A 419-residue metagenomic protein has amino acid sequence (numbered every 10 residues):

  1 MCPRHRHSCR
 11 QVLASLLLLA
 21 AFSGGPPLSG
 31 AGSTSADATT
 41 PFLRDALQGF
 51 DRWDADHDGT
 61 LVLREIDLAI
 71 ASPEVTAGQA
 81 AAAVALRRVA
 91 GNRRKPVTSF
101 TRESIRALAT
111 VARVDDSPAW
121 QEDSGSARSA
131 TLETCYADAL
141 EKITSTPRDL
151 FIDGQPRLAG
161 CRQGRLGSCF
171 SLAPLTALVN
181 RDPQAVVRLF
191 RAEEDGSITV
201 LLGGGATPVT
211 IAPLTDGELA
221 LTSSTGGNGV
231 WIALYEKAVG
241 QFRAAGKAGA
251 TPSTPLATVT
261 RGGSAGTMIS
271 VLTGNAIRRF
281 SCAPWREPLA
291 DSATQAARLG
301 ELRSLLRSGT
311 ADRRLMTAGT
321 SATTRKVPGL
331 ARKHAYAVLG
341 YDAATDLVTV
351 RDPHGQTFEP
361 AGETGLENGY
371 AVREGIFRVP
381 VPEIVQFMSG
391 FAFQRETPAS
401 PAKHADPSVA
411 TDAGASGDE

Functional and structural regions predicted by a protein language model:
C2-L13: Bacterial N-terminal signal peptides that target proteins for export
P3, S23-G24, P252, S281: Compositionally biased, intrinsically disordered/low-complexity regions enriched for serine, proline and threonine
H5, L28-S29, P382, V409: Intrinsically disordered, low-complexity segments enriched in proline/serine/threonine
V12-G24: Bacterial N-terminal signal peptides
G24-T34: Signal peptide processing junction and immediate N-terminal pro/mature segment of secreted/exported proteins
T34-H57, V62-E419: Structured alpha-helical subdomains that flank or immediately precede key functional sites
